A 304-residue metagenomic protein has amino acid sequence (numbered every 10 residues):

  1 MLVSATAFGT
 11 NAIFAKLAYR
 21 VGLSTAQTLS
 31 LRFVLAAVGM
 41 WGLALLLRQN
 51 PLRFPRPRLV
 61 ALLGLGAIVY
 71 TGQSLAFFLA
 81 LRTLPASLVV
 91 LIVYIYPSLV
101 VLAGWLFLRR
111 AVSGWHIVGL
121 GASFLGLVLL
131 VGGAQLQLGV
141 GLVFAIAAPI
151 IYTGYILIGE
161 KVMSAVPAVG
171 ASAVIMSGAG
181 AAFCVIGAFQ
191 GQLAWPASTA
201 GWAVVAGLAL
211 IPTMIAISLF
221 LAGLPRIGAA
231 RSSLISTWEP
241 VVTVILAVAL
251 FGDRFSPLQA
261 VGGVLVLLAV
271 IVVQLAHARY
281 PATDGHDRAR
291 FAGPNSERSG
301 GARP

Functional and structural regions predicted by a protein language model:
M1-L31, A36, A134-K161, A181-A182 (+1 more regions): Glycine-/small-residue-enriched transmembrane alpha-helix faces in small-molecule transporters and effluxers
A5, L31, Y70, S74 (+3 more regions): Helix-helix packing/entry segments at the starts of transmembrane helices
A7, A12, W41-S87, I92-V93 (+2 more regions): Specific transmembrane alpha-helical segments of multi-pass solute transporters/efflux pumps, especially DMT/EamA
G9, I13, V34, W41 (+9 more regions): Hydrophobic/small/kink-forming positions within alpha-helical transmembrane segments of polytopic membrane proteins
A18, T28, R32, G64 (+10 more regions): Hydrophobic/aromatic residues within transmembrane alpha-helices of multi-pass small-molecule transporters
A26-L46, L59, G64, W115-A122 (+3 more regions): Hydrophobic alpha-helical transmembrane segments of multi-pass integral membrane proteins, especially transporters
L29, F33, L127, G201-A203 (+2 more regions): C-terminal-most transmembrane helix of multi-pass membrane proteins
M40, A103, V112-G132, F183 (+2 more regions): Hydrophobic transmembrane alpha-helices of multi-pass small-molecule transport proteins
